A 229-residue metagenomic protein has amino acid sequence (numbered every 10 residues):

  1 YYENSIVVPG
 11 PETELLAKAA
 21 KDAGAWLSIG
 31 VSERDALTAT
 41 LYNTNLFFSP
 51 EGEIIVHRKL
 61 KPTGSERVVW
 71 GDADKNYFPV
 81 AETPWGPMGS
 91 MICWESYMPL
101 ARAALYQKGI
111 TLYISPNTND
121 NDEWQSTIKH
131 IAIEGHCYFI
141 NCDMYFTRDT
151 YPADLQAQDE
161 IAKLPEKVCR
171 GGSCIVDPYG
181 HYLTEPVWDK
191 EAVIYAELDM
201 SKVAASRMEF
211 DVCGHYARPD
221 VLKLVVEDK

Functional and structural regions predicted by a protein language model:
Y1-E14, I161-V168: A short acidic, glycine-rich active-site loop that binds or catalyzes chemistry on phosphate/adenosine moieties
S5-E14, K18, A25, R34-T111 (+2 more regions): Active-site catalytic loop in hydrolytic enzyme cores
D22-A23, G135: Helix C-cap/helix->beta junction micro-motif
L27-I29, I55-V56, F139-C142: General beta-strand structural signal in soluble alpha/beta enzymes
I29-V31, T44-F47, P79, N141 (+2 more regions): Short beta-strand scaffold segments in enzyme catalytic cores
I92, N117, N141-M144, E197: Active-site proximal loops enriched in glycine and acidic residues that flank catalytic Cys/His/Asp and coordinate
I133-I140, F146-T147: Acidic, glycine-rich loop-and-strand cores that form catalytic or ligand-binding grooves in diverse globular domains
M144-K229: C-terminal beta-strand edge segments of enzyme domains
